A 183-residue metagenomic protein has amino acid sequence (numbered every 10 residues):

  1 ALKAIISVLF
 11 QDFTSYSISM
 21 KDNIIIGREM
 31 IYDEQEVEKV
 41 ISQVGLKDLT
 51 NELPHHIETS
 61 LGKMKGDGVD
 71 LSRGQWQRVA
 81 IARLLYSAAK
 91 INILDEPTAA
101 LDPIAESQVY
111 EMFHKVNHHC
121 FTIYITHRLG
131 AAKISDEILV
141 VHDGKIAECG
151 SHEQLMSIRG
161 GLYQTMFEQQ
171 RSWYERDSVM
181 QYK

Functional and structural regions predicted by a protein language model:
K3, K21-G66, Y110, H119: ABC ATPase nucleotide-binding domain helical subdomain, centered on the C-loop/LSGGQ "ABC signature"
L9, F13-Y32, N51, A99 (+1 more regions): Conserved catalytic motifs of ABC-family nucleotide-binding domains
Y16, K47-Q77, A88, P97 (+1 more regions): ABC-fold ATPase nucleotide-binding domain signature/coupling loops
I81, V109, I125: Hydrophobic anchor residue at the start of the ABC signature
P103-I104: Helix N-cap at the start of a conserved alpha-helix in ABC-type nucleotide-binding domains
E111, K133-K183: C-terminal portion of ABC ATPase nucleotide-binding domains
K115-T126, A132: Conserved catalytic loops of ABC-family nucleotide-binding domains
